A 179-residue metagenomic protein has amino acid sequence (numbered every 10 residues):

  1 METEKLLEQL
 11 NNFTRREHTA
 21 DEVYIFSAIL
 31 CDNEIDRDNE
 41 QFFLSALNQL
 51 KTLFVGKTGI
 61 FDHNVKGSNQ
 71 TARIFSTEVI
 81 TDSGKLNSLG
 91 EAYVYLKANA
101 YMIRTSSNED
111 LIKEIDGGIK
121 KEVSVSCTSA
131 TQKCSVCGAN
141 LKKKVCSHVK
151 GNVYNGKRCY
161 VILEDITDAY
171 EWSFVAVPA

Functional and structural regions predicted by a protein language model:
M1-A179: Signature of dsDNA virion morphogenesis modules
